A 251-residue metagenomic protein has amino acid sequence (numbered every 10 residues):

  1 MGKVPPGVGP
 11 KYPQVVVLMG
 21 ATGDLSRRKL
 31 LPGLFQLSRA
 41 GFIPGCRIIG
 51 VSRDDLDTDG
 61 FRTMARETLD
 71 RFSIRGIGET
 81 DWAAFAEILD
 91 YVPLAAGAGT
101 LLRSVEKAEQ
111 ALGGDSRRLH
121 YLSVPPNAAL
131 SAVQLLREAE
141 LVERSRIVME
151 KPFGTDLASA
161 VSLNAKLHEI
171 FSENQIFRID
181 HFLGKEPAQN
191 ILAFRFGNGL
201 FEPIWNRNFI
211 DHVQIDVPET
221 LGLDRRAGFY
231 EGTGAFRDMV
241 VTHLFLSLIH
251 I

Functional and structural regions predicted by a protein language model:
M1-G60: N-terminal low-complexity, Ser/Thr- and acidic-residue-enriched intrinsically disordered segments
K3, D55-D57, A65-R75, R103 (+7 more regions): Catalytic cores of eukaryotic secretory-pathway lumenal/extracellular enzymes that build and remodel glycoconjugates
R39-D90: Glycine-rich phosphate-binding loop and adjoining beta1-alpha1-beta2 segment of Rossmann-like nucleotide-binding folds
D90-G97: Short acidic-hydrophobic, aromatic-tinged amphipathic segments that line or gate anion-handling sites
G99-L101, E106, A111-R146, F153-L157 (+1 more regions): Beta-loop-alpha module in the N-terminal Rossmann-like domain of NAD(P)-dependent dehydrogenases, especially those
V148, F153-T220: A contiguous active-site-proximal alpha/beta segment in oxidoreductase catalytic domains
G228-S247: Substrate-binding/catalytic subdomain of NAD(P)-dependent oxidoreductase enzymes
I249-I251: Conserved small/polar residues in nucleotide/adenosyl-binding loops
